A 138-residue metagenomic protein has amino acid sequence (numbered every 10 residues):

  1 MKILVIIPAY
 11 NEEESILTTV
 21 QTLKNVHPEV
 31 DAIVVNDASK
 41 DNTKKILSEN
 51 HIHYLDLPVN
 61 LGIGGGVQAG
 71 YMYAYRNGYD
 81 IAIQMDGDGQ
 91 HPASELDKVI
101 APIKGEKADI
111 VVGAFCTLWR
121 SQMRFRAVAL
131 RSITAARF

Functional and structural regions predicted by a protein language model:
M1-T22: N-proximal low-complexity "stem/linker" segments adjacent to membrane-targeting elements
I3, D80, D109: Conserved acidic residues
I7, T19-V20, E29-S39, L55 (+1 more regions): Short beta-strand/loop segment that forms part of the nucleotide-sugar
E14-T18, D41-E49: Acidic helix N-cap motif at the loop->helix transition within catalytic regions of sugar-transfer enzymes
I16, L23, G70, D88: Residue-level signature of catalytic and energy-coupling elements of molecular machines, predominantly ATP/GTP-dependent
N36-K45, G89: A conserved acidic beta->alpha catalytic loop
V59, I63-R76, A93-F138: Acceptor/aglycone-binding surface of glycosyltransferases and processive sugar-polymer synthases
Y79-Q90: Short beta-strand-to-loop acidic/aromatic patch adjacent to the donor-nucleotide binding site
